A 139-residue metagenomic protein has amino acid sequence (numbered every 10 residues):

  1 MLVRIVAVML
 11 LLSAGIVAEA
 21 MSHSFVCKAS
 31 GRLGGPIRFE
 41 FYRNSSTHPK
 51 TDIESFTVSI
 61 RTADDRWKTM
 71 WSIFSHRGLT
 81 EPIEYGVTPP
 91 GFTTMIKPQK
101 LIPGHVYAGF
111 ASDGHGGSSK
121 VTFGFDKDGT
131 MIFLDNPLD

Functional and structural regions predicted by a protein language model:
I5-A14: Sec-dependent N-terminal signal peptides
V17-D64, K120-D139: N-terminal non-catalytic regions of secreted/periplasmic and cell-surface proteins
S59-I96: Extended, solvent-exposed segments with strong compositional bias
P98-G104: Surface-exposed, short loops/turns at beta-strand junctions within beta-sandwich domains
H105-G109: Short beta-strand segments enriched for Tyr within beta-sheet-rich domains, predominantly fibronectin type III
D113-K120: Short acidic/polar inter-strand loop motif in beta-rich domains
